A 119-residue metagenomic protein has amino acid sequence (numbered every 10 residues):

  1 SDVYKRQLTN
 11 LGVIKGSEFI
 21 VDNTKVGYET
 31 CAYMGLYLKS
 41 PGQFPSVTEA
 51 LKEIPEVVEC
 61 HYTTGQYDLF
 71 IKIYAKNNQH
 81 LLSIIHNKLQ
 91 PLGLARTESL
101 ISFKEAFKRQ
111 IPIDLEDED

Functional and structural regions predicted by a protein language model:
S1-D119: A compositional/biophysical signature of low hydrophobicity enriched in polar/charged and small residues
